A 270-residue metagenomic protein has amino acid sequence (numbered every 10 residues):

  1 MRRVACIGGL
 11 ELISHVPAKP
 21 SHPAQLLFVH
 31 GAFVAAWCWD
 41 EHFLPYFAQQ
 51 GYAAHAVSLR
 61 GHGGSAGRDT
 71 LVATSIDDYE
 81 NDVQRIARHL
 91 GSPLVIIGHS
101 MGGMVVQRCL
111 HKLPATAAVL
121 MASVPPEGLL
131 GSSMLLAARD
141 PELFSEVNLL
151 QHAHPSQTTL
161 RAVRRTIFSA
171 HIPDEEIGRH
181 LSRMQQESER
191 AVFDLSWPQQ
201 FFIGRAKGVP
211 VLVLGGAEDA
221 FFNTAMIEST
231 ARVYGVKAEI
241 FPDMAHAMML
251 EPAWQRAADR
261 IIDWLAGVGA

Functional and structural regions predicted by a protein language model:
G31-A35, S100, A217: Active-site glycine-rich loops that stabilize anionic/oxyanionic intermediates across multiple enzyme folds
A32-L44, A225: The serine-hydrolase catalytic nucleophile loop
Y46-R68: Conserved alpha/beta-hydrolase
G64-L94: Active-site loop/oxyanion-hole signature of alpha/beta-hydrolase fold enzymes
A115-Q151, A191-L195: Flexible "cap/lid" loop of the alpha/beta hydrolase fold
K207, V213-G215: Short beta-strand/loop motif that positions the catalytic acidic residue of the alpha/beta-hydrolase fold
A220-M226: Conserved alpha/beta-hydrolase "acid-adjacent" motif
E239-A270: Catalytic active-site module of serine/aspartate enzymes centered on a nucleophile-bearing elbow/loop
